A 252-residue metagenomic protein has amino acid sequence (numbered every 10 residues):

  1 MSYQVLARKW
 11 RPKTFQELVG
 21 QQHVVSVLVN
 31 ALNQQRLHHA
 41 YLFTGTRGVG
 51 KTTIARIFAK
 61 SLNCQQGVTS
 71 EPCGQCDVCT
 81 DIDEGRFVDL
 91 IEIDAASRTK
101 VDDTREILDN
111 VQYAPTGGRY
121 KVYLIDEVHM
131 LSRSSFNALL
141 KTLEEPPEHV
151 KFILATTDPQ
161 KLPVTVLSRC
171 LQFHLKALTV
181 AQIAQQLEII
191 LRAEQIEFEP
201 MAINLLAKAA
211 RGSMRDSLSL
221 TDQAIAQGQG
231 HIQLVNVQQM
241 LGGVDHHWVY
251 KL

Functional and structural regions predicted by a protein language model:
M1-Q172, Q182: P-loop/Walker A NTP-binding region and its immediately flanking N-terminal helices in P-loop NTPase folds
E84-V88, E106, R119, A155 (+1 more regions): Extended, largely alpha-helical regulatory/partner-binding modules appended to the mid-to-C-terminal parts
